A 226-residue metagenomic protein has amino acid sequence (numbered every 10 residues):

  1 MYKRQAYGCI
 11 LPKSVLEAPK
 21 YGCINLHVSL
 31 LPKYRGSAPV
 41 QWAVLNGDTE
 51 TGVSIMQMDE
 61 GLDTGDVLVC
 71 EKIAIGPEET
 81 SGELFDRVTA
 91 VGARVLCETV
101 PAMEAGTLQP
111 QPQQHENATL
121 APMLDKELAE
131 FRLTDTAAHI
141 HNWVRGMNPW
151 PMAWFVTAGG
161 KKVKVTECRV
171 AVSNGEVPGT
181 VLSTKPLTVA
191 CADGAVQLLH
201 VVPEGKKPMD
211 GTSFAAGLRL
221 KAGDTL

Functional and structural regions predicted by a protein language model:
M1-K3: Short, small-residue-biased leader/transition segments that mark boundaries at the very start of proteins
Q5-L120: Donor/substrate-binding cores of folate-linked one-carbon enzymes
L31-Y34, I75, F131, G205 (+1 more regions): Short N-terminal micro-motifs specific to bacterial/archaeal maturation and metal-cluster initiation sites
T49-G52, D63-T64, V69, D125-E127 (+4 more regions): A generic structural signal for well-ordered coil/turn residues at beta-strand boundaries that shape enzyme active-site
E98-T157: Active-site-lining helix/loop region of Rossmann-like oxidoreductase modules
L133-L226: An anion-binding loop in the catalytic cleft
